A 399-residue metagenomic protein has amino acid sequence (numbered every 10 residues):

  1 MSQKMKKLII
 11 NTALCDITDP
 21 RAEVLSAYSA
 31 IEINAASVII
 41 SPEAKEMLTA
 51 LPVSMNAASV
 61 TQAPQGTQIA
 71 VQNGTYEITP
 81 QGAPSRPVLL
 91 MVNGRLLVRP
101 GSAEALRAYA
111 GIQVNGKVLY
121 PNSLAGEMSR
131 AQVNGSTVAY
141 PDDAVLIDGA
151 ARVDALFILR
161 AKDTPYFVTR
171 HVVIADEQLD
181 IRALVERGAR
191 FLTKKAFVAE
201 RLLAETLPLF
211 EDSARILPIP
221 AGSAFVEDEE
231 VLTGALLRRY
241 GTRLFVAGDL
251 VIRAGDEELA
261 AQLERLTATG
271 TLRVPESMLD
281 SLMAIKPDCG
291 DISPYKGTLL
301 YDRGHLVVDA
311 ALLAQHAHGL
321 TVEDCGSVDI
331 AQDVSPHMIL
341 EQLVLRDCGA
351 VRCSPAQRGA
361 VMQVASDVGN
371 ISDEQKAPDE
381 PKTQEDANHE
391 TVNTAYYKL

Functional and structural regions predicted by a protein language model:
S2-I10, R21-E32, A44-S54, S59-G66 (+16 more regions): Short, T/G/N/S-enriched strand-turn elements that build extracellular solenoid repeat scaffolds
I40-P42, F225, L250: Intrinsically disordered, low-complexity regulatory/activation regions of eukaryotic proteins
V71, Y120, V145-A151, A224-E227: Conserved glycine(s) in the ABC-transporter nucleotide-binding domain "signature"
N93-R95, D249, C325-S327: Extracellular/lumenal glycan-associated surfaces
T137-P141, I147-R170, V364-L399: Long terminal segments
A331, L340-E341, R346-D347, R352-A387: Short, surface-exposed interaction patches in beta-rich subdomains that mediate adhesion/assembly near membranes
